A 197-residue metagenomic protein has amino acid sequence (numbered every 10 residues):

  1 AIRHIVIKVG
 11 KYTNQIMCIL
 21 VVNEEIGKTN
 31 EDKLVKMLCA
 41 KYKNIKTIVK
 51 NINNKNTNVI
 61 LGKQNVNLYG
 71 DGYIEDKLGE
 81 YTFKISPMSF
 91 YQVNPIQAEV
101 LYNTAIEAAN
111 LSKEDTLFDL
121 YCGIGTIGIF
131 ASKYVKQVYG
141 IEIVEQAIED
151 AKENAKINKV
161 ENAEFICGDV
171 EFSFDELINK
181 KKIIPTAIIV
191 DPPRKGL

Functional and structural regions predicted by a protein language model:
A1-V9: A short glycine-rich, hydrophobically flanked beta-strand micro-motif that places a catalytic Asp/Glu for divalent metal
I7, N14-N23, T82-S86, A187: Short, aliphatic-rich beta-strand segments
V9-K11, A131: Short, surface-exposed loop and linker segments with low hydrophobicity and enrichment for Pro/Ser/Thr
K11-N14, N44: Short flexible coil/turn linkers enriched for glycine and charged/polar residues that connect secondary-structure
G27-D32, K36-L197: Rossmann-like S-adenosyl-L-methionine
